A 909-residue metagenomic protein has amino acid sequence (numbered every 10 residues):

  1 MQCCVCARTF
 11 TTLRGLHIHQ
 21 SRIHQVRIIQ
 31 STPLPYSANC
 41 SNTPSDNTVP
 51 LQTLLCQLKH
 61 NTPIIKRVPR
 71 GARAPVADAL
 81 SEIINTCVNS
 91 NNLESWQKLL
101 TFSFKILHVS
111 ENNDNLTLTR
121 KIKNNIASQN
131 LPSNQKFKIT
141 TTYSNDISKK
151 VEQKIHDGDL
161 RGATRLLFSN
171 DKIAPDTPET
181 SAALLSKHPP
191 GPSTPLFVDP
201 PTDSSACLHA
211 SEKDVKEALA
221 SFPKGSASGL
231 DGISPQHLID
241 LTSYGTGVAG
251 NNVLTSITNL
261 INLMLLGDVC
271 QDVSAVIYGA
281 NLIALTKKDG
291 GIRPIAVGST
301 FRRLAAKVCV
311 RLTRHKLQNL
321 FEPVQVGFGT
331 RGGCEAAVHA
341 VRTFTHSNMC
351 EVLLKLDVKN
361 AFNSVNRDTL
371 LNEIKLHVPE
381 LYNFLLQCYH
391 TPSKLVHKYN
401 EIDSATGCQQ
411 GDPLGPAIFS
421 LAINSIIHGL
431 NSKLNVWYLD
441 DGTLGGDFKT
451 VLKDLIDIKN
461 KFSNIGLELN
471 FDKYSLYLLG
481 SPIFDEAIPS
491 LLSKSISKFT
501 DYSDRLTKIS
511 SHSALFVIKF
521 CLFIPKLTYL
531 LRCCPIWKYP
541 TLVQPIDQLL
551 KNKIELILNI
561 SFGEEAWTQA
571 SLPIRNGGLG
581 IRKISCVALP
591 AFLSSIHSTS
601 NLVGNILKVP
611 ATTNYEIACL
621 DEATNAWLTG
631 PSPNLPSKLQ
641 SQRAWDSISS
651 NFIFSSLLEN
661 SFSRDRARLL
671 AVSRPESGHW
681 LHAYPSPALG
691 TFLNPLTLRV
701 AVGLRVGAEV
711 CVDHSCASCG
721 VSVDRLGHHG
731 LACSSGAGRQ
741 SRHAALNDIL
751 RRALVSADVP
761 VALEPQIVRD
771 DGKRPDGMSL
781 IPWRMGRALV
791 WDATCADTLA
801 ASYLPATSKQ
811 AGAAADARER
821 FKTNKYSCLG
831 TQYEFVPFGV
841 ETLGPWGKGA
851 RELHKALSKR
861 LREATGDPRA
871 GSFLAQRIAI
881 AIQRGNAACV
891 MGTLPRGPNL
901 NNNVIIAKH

Functional and structural regions predicted by a protein language model:
M1-S37: C-terminal recognition-helix end and immediately following basic linker of small zinc-binding "finger" domains
C3, C716-A717, C733: Short cysteine-rich clusters marking metal-coordination/redox-active sites
N42-V273, Y278-N281, G290, C350-V352: Surface-exposed loop/turn segments and immediately adjacent short secondary-structure elements within folded domains
L55, A77, T101-D171, I546 (+1 more regions): Extended C-terminal regions of large enzymes
S205-A417, L421, A591, V721-L726 (+1 more regions): Conserved pre-catalytic core of RNA-dependent polymerases
V378-Q387, W437, D447-L479, V543-G563: Polymerase palm active-site segment centered on the conserved acidic dipeptide of motif C
I423, Y477-K538, S594-L602, I606-L607 (+2 more regions): Basic, alpha-helical interaction scaffolds
W627-V721, A737-G738, S756, P765-K773 (+2 more regions): Non-catalytic C-terminal interaction segments of nucleic acid-processing enzymes
